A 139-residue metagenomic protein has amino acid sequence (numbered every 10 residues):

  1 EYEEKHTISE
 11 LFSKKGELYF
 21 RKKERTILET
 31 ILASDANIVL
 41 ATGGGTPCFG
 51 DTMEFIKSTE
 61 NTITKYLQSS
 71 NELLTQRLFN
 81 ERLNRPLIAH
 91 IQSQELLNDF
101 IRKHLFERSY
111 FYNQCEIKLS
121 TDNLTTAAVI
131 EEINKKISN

Functional and structural regions predicted by a protein language model:
E1-F55, N84: ATP-dependent small-molecule kinase phosphotransfer cores that center on conserved nucleotide phosphate-binding segments
E4, E24, L32, E60 (+3 more regions): Short, flexible helix/strand-to-coil boundary loops that buttress conserved ligand/catalytic motifs in alpha/beta
I27-T30, D51, F100, E107 (+1 more regions): Short acidic active-site motifs
G43-P47, S70-E72, L124: Short glycine-rich anion-binding loops that position phosphate/pyrophosphate groups of nucleotides and phosphorylated
D51-E54, Q76-F79, E131-E132: Short amphipathic alpha-helical segments
E60-E107: A glycine- and Lys/Arg-enriched "phosphate-lid" helix/loop adjacent to the NTP-binding pocket of small-molecule kinases
I63, Q92-S93, F106-N139: NTP-dependent small-molecule kinase module
